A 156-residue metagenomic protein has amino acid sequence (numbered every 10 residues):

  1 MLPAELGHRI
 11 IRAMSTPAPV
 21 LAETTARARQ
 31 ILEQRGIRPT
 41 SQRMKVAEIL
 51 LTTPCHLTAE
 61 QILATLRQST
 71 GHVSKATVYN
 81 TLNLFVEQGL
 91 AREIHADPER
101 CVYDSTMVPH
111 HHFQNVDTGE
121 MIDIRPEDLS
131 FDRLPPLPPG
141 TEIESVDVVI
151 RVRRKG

Functional and structural regions predicted by a protein language model:
M1-L21: Short, intrinsically disordered or compositionally biased N-terminal tails of bacterial proteins
T24-G36: Short, Lys/Arg-enriched N-terminal segment that forms or immediately precedes the first helix of a structured domain
R35-I37, L51-P54, Q68-S69: Short helix-capping/hinge SLiMs at alpha-helix to coil transitions
M44-I49, Q61: Pre-recognition alpha-helix immediately N-terminal to the DNA-recognition helix within helix-turn-helix or winged-helix
Q61-R67, V78: A short acidic, leucine-rich amphipathic alpha-helix
V78-Q88: Basic amphipathic alpha-helical segments that dock to polyanions
E87-G156: Non-DNA-binding regulatory cores of transcription-related proteins, predominantly C-terminal effector-binding
